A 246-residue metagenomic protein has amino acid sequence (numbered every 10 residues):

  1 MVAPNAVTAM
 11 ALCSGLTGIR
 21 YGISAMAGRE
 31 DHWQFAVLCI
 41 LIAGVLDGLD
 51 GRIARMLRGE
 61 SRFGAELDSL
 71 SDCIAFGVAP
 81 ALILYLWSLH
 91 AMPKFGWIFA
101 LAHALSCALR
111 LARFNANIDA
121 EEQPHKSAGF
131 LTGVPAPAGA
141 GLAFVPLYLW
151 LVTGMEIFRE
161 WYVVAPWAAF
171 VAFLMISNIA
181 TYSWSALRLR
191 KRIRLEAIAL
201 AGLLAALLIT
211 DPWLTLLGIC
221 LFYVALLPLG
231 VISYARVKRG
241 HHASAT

Functional and structural regions predicted by a protein language model:
M1-G48, G230: Topogenic membrane-insertion module of multi-pass membrane proteins
M1-L12, R52-C73, R113-A138, A180-L195 (+1 more regions): Interhelical loop and helix-boundary elements at the membrane-water interface of polytopic inner-membrane proteins
P4-T8, C13, V37-L38, M56-F114 (+1 more regions): Multi-pass membrane catalytic core of lipid/isoprenoid biosynthesis enzymes
V7, A36-A43, F99-A102, S106 (+3 more regions): Hydrophobic alpha-helical transmembrane segments of polytopic
T17-L38, P80-L101, F144-V164, I209-L214: Helix-coil boundary and interhelical linker segments in multi-pass alpha-helical membrane proteins
G18, I53-A54, A75, A79 (+1 more regions): Active-site-flanking alpha-helical
A128-T246: C-terminal membrane-associated helical module and adjoining short loops/tails
